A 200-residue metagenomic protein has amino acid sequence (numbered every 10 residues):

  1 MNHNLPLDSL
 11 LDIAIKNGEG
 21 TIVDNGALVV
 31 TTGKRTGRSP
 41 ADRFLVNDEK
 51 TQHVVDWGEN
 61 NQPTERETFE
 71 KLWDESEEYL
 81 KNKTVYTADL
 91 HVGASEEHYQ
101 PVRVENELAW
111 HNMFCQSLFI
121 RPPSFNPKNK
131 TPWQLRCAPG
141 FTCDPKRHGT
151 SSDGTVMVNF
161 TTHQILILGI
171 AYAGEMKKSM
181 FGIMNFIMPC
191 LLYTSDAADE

Functional and structural regions predicted by a protein language model:
M1-P122: N-terminal accessory targeting/assembly segments
S76-K81, P127, V156-N159: A general structural signal for short secondary-structure junctions and capping/turn motifs
K81, N185-L192: Hydrophobic/aromatic-lined pockets within catalytic cores
L90-V92, Q134, A171: C-terminal accessory "lid"/substrate-recognition subdomains
A94-S95, S117, R121-R147, F160-H163: Low-complexity, highly charged intrinsically disordered N-terminal segments that act as targeting/localization
E96-Y99, P145-K146, E175-K178: Short helix/loop capping segments that flank catalytic or ligand/cofactor-binding pockets
G149-I187: Charged, amphipathic alpha-helical linker segments immediately N-terminal to NTP-binding catalytic cores
Y193-D199: Conserved small/polar residues in nucleotide/adenosyl-binding loops
